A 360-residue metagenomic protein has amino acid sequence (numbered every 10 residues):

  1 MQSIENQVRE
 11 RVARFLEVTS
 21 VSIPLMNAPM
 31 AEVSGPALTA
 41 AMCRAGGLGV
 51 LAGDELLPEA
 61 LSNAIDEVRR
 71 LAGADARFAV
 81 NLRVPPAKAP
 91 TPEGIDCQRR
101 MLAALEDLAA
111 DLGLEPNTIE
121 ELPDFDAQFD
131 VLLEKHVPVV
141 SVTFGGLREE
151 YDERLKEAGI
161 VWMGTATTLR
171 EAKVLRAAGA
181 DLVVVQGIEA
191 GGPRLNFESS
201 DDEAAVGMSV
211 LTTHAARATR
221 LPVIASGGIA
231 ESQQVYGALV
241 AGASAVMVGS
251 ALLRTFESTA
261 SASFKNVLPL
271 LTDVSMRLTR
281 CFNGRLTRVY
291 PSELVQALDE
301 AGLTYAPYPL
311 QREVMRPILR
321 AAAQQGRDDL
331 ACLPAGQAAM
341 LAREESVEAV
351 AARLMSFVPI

Functional and structural regions predicted by a protein language model:
Q2-A218: Active-site entrance/lid segments in N-terminal catalytic domains of soluble metabolic enzymes
L105-E106, P193-I224, I229-I360: Conserved active-site-proximal phosphate/metal-binding subdomains
